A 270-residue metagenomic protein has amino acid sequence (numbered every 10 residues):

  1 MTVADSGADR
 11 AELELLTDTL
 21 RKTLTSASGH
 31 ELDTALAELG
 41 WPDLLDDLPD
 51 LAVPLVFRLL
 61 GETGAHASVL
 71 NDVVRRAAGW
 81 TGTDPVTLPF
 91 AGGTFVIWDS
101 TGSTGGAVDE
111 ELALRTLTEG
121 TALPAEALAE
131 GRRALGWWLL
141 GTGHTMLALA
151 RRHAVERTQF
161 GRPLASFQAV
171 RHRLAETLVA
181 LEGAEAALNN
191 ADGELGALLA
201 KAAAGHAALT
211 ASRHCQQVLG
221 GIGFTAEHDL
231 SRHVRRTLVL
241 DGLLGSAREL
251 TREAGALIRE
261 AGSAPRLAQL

Functional and structural regions predicted by a protein language model:
M1-T63, R133-L270: Alpha-helical interface subdomain recognition
L48-D50, R58-R152, A261-L270: FAD-binding core of flavoproteins
